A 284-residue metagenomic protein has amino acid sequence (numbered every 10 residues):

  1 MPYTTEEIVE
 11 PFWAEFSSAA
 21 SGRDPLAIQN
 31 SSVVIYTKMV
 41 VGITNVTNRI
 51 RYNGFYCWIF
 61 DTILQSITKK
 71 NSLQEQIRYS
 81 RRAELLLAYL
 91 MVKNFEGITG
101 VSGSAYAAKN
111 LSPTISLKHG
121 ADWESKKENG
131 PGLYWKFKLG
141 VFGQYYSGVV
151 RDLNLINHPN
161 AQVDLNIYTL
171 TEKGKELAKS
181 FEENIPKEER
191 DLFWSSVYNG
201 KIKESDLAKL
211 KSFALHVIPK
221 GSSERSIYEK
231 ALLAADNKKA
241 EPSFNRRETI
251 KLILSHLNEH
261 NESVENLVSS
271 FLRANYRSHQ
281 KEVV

Functional and structural regions predicted by a protein language model:
M1-V284: Non-catalytic recognition/regulatory regions in large multidomain proteins
